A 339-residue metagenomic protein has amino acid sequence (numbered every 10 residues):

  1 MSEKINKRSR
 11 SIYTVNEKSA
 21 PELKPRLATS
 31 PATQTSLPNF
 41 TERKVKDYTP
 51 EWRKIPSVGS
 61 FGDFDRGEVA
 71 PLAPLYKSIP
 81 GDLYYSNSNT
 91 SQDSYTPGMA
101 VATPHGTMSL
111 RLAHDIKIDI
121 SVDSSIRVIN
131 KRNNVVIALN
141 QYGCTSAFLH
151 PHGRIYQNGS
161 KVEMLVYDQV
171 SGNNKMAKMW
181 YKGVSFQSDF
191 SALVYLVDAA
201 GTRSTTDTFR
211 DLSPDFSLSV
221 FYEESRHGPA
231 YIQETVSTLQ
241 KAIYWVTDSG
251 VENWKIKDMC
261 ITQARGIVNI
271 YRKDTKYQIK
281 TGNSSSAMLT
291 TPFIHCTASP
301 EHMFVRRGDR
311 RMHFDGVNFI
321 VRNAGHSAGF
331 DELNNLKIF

Functional and structural regions predicted by a protein language model:
S2-F339: Extracellular/secreted glycoprotein ectodomains characterized by long, lumenal stretches of O-glycosylated
